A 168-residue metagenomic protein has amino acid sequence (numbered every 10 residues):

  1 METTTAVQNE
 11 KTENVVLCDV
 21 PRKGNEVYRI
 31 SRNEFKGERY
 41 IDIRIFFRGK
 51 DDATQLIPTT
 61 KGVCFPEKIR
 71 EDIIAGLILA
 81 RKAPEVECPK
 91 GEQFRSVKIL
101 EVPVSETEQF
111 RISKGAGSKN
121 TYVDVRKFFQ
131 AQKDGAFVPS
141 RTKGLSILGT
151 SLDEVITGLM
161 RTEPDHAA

Functional and structural regions predicted by a protein language model:
E2-A168: Positively charged, low-complexity terminal tracts and the immediately adjacent first secondary-structure elements
